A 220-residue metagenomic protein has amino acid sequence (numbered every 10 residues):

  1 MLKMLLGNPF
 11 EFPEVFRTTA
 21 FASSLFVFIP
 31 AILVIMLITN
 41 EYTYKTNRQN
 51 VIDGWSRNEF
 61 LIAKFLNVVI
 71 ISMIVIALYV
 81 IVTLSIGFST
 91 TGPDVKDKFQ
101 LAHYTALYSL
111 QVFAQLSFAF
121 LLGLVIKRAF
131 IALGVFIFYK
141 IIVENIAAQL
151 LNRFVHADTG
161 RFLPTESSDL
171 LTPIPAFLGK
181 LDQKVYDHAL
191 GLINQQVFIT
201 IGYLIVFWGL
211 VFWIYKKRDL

Functional and structural regions predicted by a protein language model:
M1-I35, L61-K127, I141, N145-N152 (+1 more regions): Secretory targeting signals
V34-N58, F65: Transmembrane helix boundary and interhelical loop/hinge segments in multi-pass membrane proteins
A132-V143, G160-L163: Central hydrophobic cores of alpha-helical transmembrane segments in multi-pass integral membrane proteins
F198-L220: Junction motif at the cytosolic side of a transmembrane helix
